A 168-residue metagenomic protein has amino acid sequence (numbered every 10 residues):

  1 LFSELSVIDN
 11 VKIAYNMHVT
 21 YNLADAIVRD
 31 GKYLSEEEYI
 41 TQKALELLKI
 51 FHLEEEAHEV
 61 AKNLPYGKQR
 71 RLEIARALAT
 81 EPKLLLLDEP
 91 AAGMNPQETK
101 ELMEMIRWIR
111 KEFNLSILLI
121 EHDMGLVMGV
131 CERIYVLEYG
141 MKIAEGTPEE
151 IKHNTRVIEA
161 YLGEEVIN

Functional and structural regions predicted by a protein language model:
L1-N168: Glycine-rich phosphate-binding loops of nucleotide-dependent enzymes
